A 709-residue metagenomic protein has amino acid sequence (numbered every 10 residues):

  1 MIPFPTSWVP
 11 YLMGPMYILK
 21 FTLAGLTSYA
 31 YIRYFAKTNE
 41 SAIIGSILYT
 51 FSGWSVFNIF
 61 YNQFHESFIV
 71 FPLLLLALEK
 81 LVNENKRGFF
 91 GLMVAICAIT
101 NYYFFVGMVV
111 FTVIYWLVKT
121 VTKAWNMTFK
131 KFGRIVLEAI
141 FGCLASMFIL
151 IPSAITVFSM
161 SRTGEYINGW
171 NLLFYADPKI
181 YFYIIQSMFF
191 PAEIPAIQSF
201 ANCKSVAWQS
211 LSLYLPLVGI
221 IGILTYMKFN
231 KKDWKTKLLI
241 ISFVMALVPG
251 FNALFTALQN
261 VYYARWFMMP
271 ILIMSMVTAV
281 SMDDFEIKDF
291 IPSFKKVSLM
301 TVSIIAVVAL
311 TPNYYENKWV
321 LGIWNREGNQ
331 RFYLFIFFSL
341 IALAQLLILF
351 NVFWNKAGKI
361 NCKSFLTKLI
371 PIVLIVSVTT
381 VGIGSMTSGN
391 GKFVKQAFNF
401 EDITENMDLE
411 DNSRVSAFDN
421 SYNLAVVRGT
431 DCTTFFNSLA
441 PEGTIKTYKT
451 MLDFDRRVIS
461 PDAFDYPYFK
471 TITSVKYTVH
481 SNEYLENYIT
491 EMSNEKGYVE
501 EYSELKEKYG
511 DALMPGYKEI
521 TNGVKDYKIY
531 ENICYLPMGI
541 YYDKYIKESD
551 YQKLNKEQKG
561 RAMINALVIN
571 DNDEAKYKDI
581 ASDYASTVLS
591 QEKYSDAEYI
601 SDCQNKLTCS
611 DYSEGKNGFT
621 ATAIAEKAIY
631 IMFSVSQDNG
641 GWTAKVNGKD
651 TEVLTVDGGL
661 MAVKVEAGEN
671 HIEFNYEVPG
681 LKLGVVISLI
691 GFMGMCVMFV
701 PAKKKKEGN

Functional and structural regions predicted by a protein language model:
M1, K131-F132, A139, C143-F229 (+6 more regions): Periplasmic/ER-lumenal interhelical loops and adjacent helix-loop junctions in multi-pass membrane proteins
P5-L26, F57-Q63, Q209-L213, K682 (+1 more regions): Loop-to-helix entry region of an early transmembrane alpha helix in multi-pass inner-membrane enzymes
P15-L23, H65-L73, V109, Y214-G219 (+2 more regions): Membrane-embedded alpha-helical segments of multi-pass membrane proteins, especially the transmembrane helices
Y17-I18, T22-Y34, E40-V121, R134-A154 (+4 more regions): Membrane-embedded helix bundles of polyisoprenyl
L81, N85-R87, F104, W234-F400 (+1 more regions): Contiguous transmembrane helix-bundle modules in multi-pass membrane proteins
V373-F393, I403-V475, Y484, L536 (+3 more regions): Extracytoplasmic/lumenal acceptor-recognition loop(s) of multi-pass membrane glycoenzymes
R456-T521, I533: Periplasmic/luminal catalytic loop of GT-C fold multi-pass membrane glycosyltransferases that transfer sugars from
E574-N709: Active-site-proximal, structured, solvent-exposed surfaces of multi-pass membrane proteins that position macromolecular
